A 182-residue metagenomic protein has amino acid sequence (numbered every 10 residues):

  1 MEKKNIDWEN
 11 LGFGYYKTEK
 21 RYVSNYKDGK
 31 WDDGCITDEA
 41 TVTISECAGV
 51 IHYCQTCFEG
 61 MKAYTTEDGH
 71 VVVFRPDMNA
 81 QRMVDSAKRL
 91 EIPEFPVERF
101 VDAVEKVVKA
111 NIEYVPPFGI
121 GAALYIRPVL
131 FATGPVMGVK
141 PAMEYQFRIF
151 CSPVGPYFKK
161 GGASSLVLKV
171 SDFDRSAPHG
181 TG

Functional and structural regions predicted by a protein language model:
M1-G182: Conserved alpha/beta cores of soluble small-molecule-handling proteins
